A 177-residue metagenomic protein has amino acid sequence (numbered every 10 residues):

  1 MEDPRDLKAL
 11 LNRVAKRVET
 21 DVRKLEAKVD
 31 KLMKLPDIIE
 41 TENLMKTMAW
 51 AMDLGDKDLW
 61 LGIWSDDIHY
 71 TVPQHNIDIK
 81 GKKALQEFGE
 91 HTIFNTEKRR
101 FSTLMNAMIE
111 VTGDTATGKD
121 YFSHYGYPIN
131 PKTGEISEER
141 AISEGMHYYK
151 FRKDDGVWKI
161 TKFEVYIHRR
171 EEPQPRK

Functional and structural regions predicted by a protein language model:
M1-L54, D58-G62: Short, low-complexity N-terminal intrinsically disordered segments enriched in polar/charged residues
E2-L11, V18, T117-K119, E144-K177: Short beta-strand edge/turn micro-motifs at domain boundaries
P36, I77-K80, E139: A structural signal for alpha-helical segments
I39, R99-R100, R140-I142: Transmembrane beta-barrel outer-membrane domains
K57-Y127: A solvent-exposed, acidic/Ser-Thr-rich amphipathic alpha-helical stretch
S102-L104, I142-H147: Short, surface-exposed coil-to-beta transition loops
N130-A141, R176-K177: Short, surface-exposed loop/helix-turn segments at secondary-structure junctions that function as lids/hinges flanking
